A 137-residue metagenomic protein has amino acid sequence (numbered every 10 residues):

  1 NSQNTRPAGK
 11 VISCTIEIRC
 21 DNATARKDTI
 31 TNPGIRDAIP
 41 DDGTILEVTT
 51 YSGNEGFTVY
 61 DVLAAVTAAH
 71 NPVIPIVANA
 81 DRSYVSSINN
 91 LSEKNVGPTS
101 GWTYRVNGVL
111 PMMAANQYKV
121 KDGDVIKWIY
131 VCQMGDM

Functional and structural regions predicted by a protein language model:
N1-M137: Ubiquitin-like/PB1-type beta-grasp interaction modules and other compact soluble beta-rich domains
